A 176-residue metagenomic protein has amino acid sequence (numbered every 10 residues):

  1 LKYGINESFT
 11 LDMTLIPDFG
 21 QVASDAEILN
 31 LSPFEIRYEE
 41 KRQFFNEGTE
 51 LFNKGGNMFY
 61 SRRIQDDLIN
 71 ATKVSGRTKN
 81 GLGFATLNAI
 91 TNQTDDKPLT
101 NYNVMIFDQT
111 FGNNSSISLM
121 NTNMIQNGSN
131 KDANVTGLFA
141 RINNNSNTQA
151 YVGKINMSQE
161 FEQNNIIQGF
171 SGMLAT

Functional and structural regions predicted by a protein language model:
K2-T176: Outer-membrane beta-barrel channel domains
